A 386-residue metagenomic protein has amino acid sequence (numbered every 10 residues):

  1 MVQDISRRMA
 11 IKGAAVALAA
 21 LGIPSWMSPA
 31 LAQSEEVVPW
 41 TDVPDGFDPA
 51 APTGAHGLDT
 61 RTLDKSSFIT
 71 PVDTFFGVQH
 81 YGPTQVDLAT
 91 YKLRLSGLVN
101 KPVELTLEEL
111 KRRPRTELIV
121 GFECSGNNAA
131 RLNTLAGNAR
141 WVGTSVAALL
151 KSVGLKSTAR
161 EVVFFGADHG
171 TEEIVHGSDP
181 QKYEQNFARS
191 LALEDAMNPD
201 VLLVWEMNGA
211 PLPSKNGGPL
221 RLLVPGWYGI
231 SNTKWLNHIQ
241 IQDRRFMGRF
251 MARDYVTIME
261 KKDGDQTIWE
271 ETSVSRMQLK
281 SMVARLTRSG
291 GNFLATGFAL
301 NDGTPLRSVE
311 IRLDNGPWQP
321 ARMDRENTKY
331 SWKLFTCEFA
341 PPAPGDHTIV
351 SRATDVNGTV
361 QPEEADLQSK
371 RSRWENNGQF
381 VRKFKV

Functional and structural regions predicted by a protein language model:
M1-L21: N-terminal secretory signal peptides and thylakoid transit peptides that target proteins across membranes
G13, A17, S25, L300 (+1 more regions): Short alpha-helical scaffold segments that flank and stabilize functional sites
W26-A32: Signal peptide processing junction and immediate N-terminal pro/mature segment of secreted/exported proteins
Q33-V386: Structured, non-membrane catalytic/scaffold regions adjacent to prosthetic-group chemistry
